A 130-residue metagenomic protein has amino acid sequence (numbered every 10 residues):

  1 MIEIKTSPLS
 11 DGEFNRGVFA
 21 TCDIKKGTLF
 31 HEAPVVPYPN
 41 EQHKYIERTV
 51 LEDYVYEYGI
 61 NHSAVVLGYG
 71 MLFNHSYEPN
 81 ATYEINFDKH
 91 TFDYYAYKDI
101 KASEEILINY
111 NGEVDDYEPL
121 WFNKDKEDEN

Functional and structural regions predicted by a protein language model:
M1-N130: Conserved catalytic SET/PR domain of SAM-dependent protein methyltransferases, capturing the structural core that binds
